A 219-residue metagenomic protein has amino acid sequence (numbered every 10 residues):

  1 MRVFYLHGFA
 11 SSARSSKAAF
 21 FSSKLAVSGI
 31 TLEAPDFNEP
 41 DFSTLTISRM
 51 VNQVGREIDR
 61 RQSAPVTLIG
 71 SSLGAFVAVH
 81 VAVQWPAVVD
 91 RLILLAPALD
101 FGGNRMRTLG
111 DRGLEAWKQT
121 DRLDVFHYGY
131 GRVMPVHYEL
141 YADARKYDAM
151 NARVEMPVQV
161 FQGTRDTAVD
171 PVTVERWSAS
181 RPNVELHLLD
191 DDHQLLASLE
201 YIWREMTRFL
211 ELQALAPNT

Functional and structural regions predicted by a protein language model:
M1-E39: Short, surface-exposed "cap/lid" segments of acyl-processing enzymes
S15-S22, S48, P171-E175: Short, surface-exposed alpha-helical segments at coil->helix boundaries
A34-P40, P97, D191: Active-site loop/turn elements of alpha/beta-hydrolase fold enzymes, especially the short glycine-/histidine-rich
D41-R60: Alpha/beta-hydrolase active-site loop
Q62-S72: Alpha/beta-hydrolase fold nucleophile elbow
A75-A87, L92: Short glycine-enriched nucleophile-adjacent loop and the immediately C-terminal alpha-helix near the catalytic center
V88-R91, L95-S180, V184-T219: The alpha/beta-hydrolase serine catalytic core
